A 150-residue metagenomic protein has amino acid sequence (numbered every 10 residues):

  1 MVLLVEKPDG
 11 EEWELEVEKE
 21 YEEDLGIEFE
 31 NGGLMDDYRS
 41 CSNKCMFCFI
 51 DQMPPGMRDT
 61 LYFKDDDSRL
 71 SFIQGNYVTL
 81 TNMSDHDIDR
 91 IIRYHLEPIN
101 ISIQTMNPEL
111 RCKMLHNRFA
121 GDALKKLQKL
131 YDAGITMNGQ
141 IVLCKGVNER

Functional and structural regions predicted by a protein language model:
V2-F29: PDZ-domain C-terminal substructure recognizer with occasional recognition of PDZ-binding tails
K19-R150: Conserved Radical SAM active-site core
